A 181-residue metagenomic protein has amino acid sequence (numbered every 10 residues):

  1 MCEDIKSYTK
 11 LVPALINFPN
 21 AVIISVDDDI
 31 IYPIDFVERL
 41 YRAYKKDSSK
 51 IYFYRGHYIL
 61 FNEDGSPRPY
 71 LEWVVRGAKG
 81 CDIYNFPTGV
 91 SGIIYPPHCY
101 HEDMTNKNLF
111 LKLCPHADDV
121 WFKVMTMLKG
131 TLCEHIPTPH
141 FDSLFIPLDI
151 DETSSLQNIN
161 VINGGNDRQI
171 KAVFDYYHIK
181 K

Functional and structural regions predicted by a protein language model:
C2-T9: A short, glycine-/small-residue-rich helix N-cap motif at loop->alpha-helix starts within glycosyltransferase
L11-V22: Active-site nucleotide-sugar/metal-binding loop of Leloir-type enzymes
A14, I31-L109: Conserved catalytic core of nucleotide-sugar-dependent glycosyltransferases
N20, D47-K50, T131: Short, high-confidence coil segments that cap the C-terminus of an alpha-helix and link into the following beta-strand
N20-I31: Short beta-strand-to-loop acidic/aromatic patch adjacent to the donor-nucleotide binding site
E102, K107-K181: C-terminal catalytic/acceptor-binding lobe
